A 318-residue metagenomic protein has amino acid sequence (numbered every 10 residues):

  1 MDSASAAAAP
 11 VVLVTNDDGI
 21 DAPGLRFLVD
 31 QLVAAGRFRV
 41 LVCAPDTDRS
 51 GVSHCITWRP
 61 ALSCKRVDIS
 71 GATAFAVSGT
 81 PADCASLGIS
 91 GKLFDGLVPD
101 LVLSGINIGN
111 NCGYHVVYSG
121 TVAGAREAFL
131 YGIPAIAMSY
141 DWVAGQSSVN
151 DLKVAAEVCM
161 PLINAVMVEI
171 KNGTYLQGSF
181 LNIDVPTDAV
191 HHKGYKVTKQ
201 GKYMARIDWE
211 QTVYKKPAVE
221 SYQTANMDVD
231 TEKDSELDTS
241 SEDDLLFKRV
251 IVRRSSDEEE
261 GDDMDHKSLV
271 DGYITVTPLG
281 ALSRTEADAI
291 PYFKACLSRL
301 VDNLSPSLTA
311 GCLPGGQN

Functional and structural regions predicted by a protein language model:
D2-T15, G24-L93, L97-V98: A cross-family phosphate/adenosyl-ligand binding-site feature
T15, C43-P45, S78, V102-N107 (+3 more regions): Short beta-strand segments
D18, D48, T80-P81, N107-N110 (+2 more regions): Short glycine-rich anion-binding loops that position phosphate/pyrophosphate groups of nucleotides and phosphorylated
G88-D95, A123-P134: Alpha-helix C-terminal capping segments
N111-S119: Glycine/threonine-rich flexible loop motifs
F129-D151: Glycine-rich phosphate/pyrophosphate-binding loops and their adjacent beta-strand/loop elements at enzyme active sites
N150-N318: Electrostatically charged, flexible surface regions
